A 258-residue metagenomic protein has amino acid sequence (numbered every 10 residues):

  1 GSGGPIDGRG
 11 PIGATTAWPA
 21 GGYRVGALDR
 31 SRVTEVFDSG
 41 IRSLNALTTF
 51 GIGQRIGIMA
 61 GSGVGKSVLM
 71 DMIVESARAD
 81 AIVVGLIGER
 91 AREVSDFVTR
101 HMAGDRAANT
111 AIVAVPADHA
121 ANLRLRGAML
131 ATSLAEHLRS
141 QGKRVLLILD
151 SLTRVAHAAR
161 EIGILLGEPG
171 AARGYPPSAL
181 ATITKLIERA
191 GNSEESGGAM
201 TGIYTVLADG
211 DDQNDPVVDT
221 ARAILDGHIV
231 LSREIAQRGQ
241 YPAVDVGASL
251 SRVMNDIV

Functional and structural regions predicted by a protein language model:
G1-E75: Short, glycine/charged-enriched hinge/interface segments at domain edges or termini
A46-T49, G53-I257: P-loop NTPase catalytic core
